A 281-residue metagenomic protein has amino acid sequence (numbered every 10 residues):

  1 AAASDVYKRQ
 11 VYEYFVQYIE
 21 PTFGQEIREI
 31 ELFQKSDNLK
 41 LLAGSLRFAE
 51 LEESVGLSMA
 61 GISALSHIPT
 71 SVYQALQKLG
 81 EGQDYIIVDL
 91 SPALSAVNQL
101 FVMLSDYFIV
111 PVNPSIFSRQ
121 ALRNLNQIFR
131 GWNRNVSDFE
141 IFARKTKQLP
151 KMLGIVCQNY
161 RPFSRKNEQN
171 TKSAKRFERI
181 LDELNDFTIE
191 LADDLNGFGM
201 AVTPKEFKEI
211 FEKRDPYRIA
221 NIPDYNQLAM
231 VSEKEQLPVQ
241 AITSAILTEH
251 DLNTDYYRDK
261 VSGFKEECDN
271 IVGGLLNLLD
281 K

Functional and structural regions predicted by a protein language model:
A2-Y7: Short, small-residue-biased leader/transition segments that mark boundaries at the very start of proteins
K8-T22: Extended, Lys/Arg-enriched charged tracts that mediate electrostatic binding to polyanionic substrates
Y14-Y18, A75, I128, F187 (+2 more regions): Residues that form generic nucleotide/phosphate-binding pockets
I19-V88, L94: Cytosolic-facing regulatory segments adjacent to core modules
A60-V72, S118-L122, K260-V272: Phosphate/oxyanion-binding active-site loops and adjacent basic polyanion-contact surfaces
H67-D194: Conserved catalytic-core segment of NTP-binding enzymes
F142-K281: C-terminal lobe/tail of nucleotide-utilizing enzymes
